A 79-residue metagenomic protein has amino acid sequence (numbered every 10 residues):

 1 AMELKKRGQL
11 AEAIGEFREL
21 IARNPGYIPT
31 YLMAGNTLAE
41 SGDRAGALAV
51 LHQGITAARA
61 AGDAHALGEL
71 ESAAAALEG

Functional and structural regions predicted by a protein language model:
R23, A57-A61: Structural marker of alpha-solenoid helical repeat scaffolds
